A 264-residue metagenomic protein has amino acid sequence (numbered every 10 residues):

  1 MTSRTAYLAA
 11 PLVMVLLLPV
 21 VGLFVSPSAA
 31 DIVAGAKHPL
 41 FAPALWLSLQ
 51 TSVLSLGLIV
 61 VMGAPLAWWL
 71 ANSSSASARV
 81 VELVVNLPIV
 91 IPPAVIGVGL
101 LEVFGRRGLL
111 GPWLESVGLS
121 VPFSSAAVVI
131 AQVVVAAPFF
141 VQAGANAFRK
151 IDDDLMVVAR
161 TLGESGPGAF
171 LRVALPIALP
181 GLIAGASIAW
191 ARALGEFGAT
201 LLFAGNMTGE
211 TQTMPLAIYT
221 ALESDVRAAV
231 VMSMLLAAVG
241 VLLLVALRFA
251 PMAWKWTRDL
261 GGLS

Functional and structural regions predicted by a protein language model:
M1-A30, P39-R149, V173, I177-G198 (+3 more regions): Membrane-water interface segments at the C-terminal ends of transmembrane alpha-helices in multi-pass inner-membrane
A76, E164-G166: Short coil/turn motifs that cap or connect alpha-helices
I151-L155, L260: Short glycine/proline-centered loop/turn elements that form peptide/ligand docking sites
A159: The alpha-helix within a helix-turn-helix
L162-E164, P176: Glycine/proline-centered hinge or cleavage motifs at structural transition points of membrane proteins
M207-A221: Short hydrophobic, aromatic-rich alpha-helical segments embedded in or entering the lipid bilayer of multi-pass
